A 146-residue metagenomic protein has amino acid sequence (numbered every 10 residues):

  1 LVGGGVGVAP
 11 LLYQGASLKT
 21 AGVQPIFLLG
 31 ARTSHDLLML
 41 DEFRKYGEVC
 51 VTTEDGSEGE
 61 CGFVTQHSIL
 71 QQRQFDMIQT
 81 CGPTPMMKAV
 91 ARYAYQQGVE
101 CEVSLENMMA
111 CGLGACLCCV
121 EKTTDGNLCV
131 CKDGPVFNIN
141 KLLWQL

Functional and structural regions predicted by a protein language model:
L1-E106: FNR/FR-type flavoprotein reductase catalytic core
G15-K19, E42, A94, A110 (+3 more regions): Generic secondary-structure boundary signal with a strong preference for alpha-helix termini
V64, C131, L142: Short clusters of hydrophobic/aromatic residues that line enzyme substrate/ligand-binding pockets
T84, E106-P135: Local cysteine-cluster metal-coordination motifs and their immediate loop/turn environment, predominantly Fe-S cluster
P135-L146: Short microdomains enriched in Cys/His and/or Lys/Arg
